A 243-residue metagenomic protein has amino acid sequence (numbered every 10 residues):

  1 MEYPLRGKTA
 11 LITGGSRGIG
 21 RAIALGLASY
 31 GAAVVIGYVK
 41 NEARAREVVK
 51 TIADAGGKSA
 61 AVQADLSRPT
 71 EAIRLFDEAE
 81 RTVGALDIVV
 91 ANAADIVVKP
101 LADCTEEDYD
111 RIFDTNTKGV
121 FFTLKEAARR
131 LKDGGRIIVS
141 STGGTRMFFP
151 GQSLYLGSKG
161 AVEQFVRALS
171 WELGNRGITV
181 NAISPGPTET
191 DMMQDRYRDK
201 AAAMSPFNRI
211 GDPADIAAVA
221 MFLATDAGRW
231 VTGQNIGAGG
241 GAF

Functional and structural regions predicted by a protein language model:
T9, S16-R17: Conserved glycine-rich cofactor-binding loop
E42-A43, Q63-R74, E106, A214-D215: The beta1-alpha1 cofactor-binding region of Rossmann-like NAD(H)/NADP(H)-dependent oxidoreductases
P100-L101, T105-F113, A201: Substrate-binding pocket helix/loop in short-chain dehydrogenase/reductase
L124, S158, V166: Active-site helix of classical SDR
R129-R130, W171-E172, R229: Alpha-helical segment proximal to the catalytic Tyr-Lys
R146-M147, M221, T232-F243: Short C-terminal tail/terminal secondary-structure segment of NAD(P)H-dependent dehydrogenase/reductase domains
G174, T179, V231-G233: Short, small/polar-rich loop/turn modules that mediate ligand/substrate recognition or access, typified
